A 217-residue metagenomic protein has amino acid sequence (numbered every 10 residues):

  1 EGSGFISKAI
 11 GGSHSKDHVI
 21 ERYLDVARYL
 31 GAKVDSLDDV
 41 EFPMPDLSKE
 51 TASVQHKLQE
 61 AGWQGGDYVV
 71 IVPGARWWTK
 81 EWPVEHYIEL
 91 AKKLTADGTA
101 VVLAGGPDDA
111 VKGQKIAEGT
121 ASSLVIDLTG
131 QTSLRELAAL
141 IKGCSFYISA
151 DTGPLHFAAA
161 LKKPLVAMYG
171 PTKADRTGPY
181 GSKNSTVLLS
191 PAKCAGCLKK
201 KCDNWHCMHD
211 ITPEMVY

Functional and structural regions predicted by a protein language model:
E1-Y217: Catalytic machinery of carbohydrate-active enzymes, primarily nucleotide-sugar-dependent glycosyltransferases
